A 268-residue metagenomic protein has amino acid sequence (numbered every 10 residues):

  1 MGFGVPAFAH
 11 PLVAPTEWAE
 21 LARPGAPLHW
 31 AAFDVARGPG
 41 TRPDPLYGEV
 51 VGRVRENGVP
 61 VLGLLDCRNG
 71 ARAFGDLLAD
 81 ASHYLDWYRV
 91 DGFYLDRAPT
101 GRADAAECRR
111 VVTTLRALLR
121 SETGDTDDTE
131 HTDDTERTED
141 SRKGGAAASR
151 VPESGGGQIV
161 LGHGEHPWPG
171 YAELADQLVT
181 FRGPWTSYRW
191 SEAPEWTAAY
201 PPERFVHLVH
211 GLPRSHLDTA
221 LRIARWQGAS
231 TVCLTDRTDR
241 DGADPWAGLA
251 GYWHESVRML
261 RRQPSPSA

Functional and structural regions predicted by a protein language model:
M1-D125, E139-A268: Glycan-processing catalytic domains of CAZymes
T126-T138: Long, intrinsically disordered low-complexity tandem-repeat segments
